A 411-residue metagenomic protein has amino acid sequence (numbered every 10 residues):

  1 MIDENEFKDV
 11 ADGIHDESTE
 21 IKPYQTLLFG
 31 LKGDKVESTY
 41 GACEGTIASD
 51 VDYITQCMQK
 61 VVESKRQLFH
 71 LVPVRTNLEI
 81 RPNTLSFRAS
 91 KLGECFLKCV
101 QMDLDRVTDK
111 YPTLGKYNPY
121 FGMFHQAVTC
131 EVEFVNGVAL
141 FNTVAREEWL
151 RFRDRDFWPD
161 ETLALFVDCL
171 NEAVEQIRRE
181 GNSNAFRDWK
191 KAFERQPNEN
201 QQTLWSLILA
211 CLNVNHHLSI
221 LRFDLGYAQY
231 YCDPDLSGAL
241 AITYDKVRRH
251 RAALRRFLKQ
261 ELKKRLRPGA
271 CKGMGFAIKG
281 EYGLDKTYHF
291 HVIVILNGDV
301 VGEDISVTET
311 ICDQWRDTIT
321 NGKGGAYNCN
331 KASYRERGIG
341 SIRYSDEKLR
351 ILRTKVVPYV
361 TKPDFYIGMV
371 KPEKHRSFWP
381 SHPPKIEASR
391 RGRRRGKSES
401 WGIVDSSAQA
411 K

Functional and structural regions predicted by a protein language model:
M1-C169: Extended repeat-based interaction scaffolds and adjacent low-complexity, acidic/S/T/P-biased segments that form broad
I2-A11, H15, L27-F87, K190-V214 (+3 more regions): Catalytic "initiation/cleavage/transfer" segments centered on a nucleophilic residue and adjacent nucleic-acid-engaging
T129, E133-V135, A145, P159 (+3 more regions): N-terminal catalytic cores of peptidoglycan-degrading enzymes
N136-N213: Long, contiguous juxta-domain segments that are non-catalytic but functionally important
S206-I278: Signature for HUH/AEP ssDNA processing cores
A228-C232, I295-V300: A short, flexible beta-alpha/helix-coil linker loop
P234, T287-H291, D304: A short acidic (Asp/Glu
G275-D299: Histidine-centered divalent-metal-coordination microenvironment in nucleic-acid enzymes
